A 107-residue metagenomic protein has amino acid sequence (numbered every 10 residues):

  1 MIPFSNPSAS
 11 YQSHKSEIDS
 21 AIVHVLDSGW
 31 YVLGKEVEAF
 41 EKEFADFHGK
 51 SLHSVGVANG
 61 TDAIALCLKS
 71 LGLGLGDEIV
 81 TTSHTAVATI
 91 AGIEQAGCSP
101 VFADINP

Functional and structural regions predicted by a protein language model:
M1-S70, G74-L75, Q95: Conserved PLP-binding active-site segment in aminotransferase class I/II-type PLP enzymes
K69-P107: PLP-dependent aminotransferase-like
